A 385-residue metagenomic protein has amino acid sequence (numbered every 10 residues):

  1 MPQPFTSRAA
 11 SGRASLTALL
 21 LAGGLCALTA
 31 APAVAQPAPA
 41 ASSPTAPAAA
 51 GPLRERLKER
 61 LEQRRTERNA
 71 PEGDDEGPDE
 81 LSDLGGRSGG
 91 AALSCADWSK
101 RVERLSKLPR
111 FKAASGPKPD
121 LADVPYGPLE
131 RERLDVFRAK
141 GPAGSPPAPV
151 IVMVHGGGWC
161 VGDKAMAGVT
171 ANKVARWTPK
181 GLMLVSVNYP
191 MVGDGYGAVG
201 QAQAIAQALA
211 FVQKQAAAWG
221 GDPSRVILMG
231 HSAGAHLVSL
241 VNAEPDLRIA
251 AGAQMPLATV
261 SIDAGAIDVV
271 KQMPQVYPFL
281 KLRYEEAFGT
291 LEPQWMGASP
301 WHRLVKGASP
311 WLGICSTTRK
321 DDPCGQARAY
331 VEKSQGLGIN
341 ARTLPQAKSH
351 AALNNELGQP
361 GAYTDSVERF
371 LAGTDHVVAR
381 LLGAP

Functional and structural regions predicted by a protein language model:
L84-S145: N-terminal cap/lid segment of alpha/beta-hydrolase-fold proteins
R110-A113, V269-R303: Mobile cap/lid helix-loop segments that gate and shape the active-site cleft of serine hydrolases
P142-P147, I151-R176: Short, surface-exposed "cap/lid" segments of acyl-processing enzymes
K164-K173, M183-P223, L357-Q359: Catalytic nucleophile-loop/oxyanion-hole region of alpha/beta-hydrolase and closely related hydrolase-like folds
A210-P274: Primarily recognizes the serine-hydrolase "nucleophile elbow" in alpha/beta-hydrolase and SGNH/GDSL folds
G307, L312-S316: Short beta-strand/loop motif that positions the catalytic acidic residue of the alpha/beta-hydrolase fold
I314, R328-P385: C-terminal catalytic histidine-bearing segment of alpha/beta-hydrolase fold enzymes
K320-R328: Conserved alpha/beta-hydrolase "acid-adjacent" motif
